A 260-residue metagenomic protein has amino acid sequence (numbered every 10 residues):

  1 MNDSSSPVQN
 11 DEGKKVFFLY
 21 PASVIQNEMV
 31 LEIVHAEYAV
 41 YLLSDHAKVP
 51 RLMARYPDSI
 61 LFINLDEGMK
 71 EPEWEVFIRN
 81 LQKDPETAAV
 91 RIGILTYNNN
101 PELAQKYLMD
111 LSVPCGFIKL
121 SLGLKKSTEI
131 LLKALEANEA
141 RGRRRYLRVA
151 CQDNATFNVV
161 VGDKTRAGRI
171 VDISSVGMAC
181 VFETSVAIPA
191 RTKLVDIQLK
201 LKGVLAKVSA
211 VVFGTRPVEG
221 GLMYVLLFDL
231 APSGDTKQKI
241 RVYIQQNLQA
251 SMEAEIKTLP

Functional and structural regions predicted by a protein language model:
M1-L43, R55, V90, N99-I173 (+1 more regions): N-terminal helix initiation/capping motif
S44-I60: Acidic, metal-coordinating helix/loop segments flanking the phosphotransfer/catalytic sites of two-component signaling
S59-I92, T96-Q105: Conserved phosphotransfer microenvironments
D153-L199, M223-L227: Short strand-loop-strand
G168, V208-G214: Short beta-strand-centered aromatic/proline hotspots
S175, T215-G220: Short, conserved beta-turn/loop elements at beta-strand boundaries and strand-helix junctions
K200-L205: Low-complexity, intrinsically disordered, polar/proline/glycine/glutamine-rich protein-protein interaction regions
E219-P260: C-terminal output/interaction extensions
